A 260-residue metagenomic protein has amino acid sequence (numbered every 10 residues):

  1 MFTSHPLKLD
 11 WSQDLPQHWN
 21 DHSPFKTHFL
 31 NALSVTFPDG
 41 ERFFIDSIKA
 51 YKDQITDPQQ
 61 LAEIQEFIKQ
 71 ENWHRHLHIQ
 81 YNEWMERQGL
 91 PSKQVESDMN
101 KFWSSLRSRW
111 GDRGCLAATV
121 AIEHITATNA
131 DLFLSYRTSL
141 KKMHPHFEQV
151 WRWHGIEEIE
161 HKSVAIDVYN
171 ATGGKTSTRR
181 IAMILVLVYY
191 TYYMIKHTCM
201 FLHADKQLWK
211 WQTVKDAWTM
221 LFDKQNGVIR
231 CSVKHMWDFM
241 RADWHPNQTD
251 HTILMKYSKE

Functional and structural regions predicted by a protein language model:
M1-E260: Non-heme di-metal
